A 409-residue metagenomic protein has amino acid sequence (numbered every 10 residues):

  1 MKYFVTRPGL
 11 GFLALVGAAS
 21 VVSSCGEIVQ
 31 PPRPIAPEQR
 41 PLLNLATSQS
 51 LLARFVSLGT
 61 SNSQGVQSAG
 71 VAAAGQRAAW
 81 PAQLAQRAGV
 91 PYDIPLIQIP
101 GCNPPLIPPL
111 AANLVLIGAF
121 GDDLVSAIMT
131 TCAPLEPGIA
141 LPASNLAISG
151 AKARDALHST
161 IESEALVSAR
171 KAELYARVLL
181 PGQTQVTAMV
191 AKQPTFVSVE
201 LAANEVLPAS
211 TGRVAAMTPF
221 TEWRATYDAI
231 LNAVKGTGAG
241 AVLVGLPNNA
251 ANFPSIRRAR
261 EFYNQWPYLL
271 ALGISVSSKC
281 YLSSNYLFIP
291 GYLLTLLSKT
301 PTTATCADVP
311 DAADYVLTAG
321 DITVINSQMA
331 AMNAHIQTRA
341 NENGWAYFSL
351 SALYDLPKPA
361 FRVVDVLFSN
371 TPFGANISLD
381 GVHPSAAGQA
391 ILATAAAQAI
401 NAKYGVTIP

Functional and structural regions predicted by a protein language model:
K2-F12: Bacterial N-terminal signal peptides that target proteins for export
G11-S20: Bacterial N-terminal signal peptides
A19-S50, V406-P409: Bacterial Sec-dependent N-terminal signal peptides
A53-A69: Catalytic nucleophile-elbow at a beta strand-turn-alpha helix junction centered on a G-D-S/GDSL motif, marking
S68-A229: Conserved SGNH/GDSL esterase-like catalytic core that processes O-acyl groups on lipids and polysaccharides
W80-L84, N370-P409: Histidine-centered active-site loop/cap adjacent to the catalytic His in serine esterases/O-acetyl transfer systems
G236-G240: A short helix->loop->beta-strand "cap" motif at the edges of active sites that frequently abuts
S255-S327, A331-H383: Mobile gating loops/cap/lid regions near enzyme active sites that modulate substrate access
